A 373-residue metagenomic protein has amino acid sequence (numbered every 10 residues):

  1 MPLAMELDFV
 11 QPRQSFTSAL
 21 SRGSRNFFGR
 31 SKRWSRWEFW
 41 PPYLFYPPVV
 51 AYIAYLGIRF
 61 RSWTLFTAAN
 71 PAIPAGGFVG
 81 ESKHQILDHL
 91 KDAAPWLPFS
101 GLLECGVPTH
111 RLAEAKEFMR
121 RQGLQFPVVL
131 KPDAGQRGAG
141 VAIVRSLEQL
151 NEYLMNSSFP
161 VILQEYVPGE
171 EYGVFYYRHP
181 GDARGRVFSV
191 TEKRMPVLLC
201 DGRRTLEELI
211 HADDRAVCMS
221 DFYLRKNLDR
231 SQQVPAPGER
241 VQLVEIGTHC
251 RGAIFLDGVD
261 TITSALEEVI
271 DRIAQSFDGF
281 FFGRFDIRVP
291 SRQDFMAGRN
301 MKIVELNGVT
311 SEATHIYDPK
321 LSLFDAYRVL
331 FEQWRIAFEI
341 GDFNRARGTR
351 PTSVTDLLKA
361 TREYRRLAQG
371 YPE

Functional and structural regions predicted by a protein language model:
L3-P12, P290-E373: C-terminal active-site "lid" helix and adjoining low-complexity regulatory extension at the edge of ATP-using catalytic
E6, F16-R30, Q122, E152-V161 (+3 more regions): A short, terminal or domain-edge coil/loop segment
S15-F126, Q136: Conserved N-proximal alpha/beta basic substrate-recognition cap immediately N-terminal to, or forming the N-lobe
A72, S82-R225, T263-E267: Active-site nucleotide/adenylate-binding loops and adjacent lid/helix of ATP-dependent enzymes
S100, V174, I287, L306-G308: A structural signal for short, well-ordered beta-strand segments
G138-G140, L256-D257, H315: A generic structural signal for short coil/turn motifs at secondary-structure boundaries
G169-E171, P180-R186, G279-F282, F295-M301 (+1 more regions): Coil-to-beta-strand transition motifs
I210-A297, F343-P372: A long amphipathic alpha-helix within ATP-dependent nucleotide-binding catalytic cores
